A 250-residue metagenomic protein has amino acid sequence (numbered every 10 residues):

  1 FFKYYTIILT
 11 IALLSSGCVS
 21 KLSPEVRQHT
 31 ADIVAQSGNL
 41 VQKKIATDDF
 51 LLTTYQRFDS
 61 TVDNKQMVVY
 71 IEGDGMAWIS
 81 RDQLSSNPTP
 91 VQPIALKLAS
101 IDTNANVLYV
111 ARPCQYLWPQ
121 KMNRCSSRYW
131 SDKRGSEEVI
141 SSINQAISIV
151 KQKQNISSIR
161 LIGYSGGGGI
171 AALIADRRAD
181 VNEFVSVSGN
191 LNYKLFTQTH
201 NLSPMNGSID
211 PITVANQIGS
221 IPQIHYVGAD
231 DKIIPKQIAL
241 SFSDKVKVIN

Functional and structural regions predicted by a protein language model:
S15-G17: C-terminal motif of bacterial Sec signal peptides marking the signal peptidase cleavage site
V19-L22: Bacterial signal peptide processing site
Q28-D59: N-terminal cap/lid segment of alpha/beta-hydrolase-fold proteins
D48-L51, R57-A111, Q115-W118: Short, surface-exposed "cap/lid" segments of acyl-processing enzymes
N123-K153: Alpha/beta-hydrolase active-site loop
I162-G167, A171: Gly/Ala-rich beta-loop-alpha elbow adjacent to hydrolase catalytic centers
G189, K194-N250: The feature captures the conserved acid-bearing segment of alpha/beta-hydrolase catalytic domains
